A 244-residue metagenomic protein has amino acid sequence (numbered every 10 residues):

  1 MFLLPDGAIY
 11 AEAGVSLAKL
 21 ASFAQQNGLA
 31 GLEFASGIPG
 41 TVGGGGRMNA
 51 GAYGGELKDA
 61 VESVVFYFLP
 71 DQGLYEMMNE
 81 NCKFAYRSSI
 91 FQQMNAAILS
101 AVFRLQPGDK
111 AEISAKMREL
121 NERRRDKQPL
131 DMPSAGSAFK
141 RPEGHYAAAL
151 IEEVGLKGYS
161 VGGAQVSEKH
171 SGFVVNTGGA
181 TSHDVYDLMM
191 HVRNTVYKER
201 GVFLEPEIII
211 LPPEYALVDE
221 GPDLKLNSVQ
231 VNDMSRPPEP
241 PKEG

Functional and structural regions predicted by a protein language model:
M1-F2, A13, R47-N79, M94-S100: Structural signature of FAD isoalloxazine-binding scaffolds in flavoprotein oxidoreductases
M1-V42: Anion-binding (especially nucleotide phosphate/pyrophosphate-binding) glycine-rich loop and adjoining beta-alpha core
F2, E33, V65, I208-I209: Residues embedded in well-ordered beta-strands within globular domains across many folds
G7-E12, G37-G46, C82, A111-L120: Short N-terminal helix-initiation segments at or just after the protein's N-terminus
L17, G43-M48, G54-L57, F139 (+2 more regions): Short, flexible micro-motifs
A24, V42, G46-A50, V65-F68 (+2 more regions): Short, well-ordered alpha-helical segments in soluble proteins
Q25-E62, S134: A gly/ser-rich beta-alpha-beta helix-loop segment of oxidoreductase catalytic cores
Y67-M190, N194-T195, E199-P240, G244: Phosphate/pyrophosphate- and phosphate-bearing ligand-binding catalytic cores of soluble enzymes
